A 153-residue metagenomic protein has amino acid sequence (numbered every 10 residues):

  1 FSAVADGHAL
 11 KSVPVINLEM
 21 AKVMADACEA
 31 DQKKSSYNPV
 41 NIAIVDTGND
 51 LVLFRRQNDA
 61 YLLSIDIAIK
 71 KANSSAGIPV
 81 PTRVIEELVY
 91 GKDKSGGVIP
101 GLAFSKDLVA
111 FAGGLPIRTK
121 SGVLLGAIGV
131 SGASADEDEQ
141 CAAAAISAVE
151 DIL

Functional and structural regions predicted by a protein language model:
F1-S2: Classical Sec-dependent N-terminal signal peptides that target proteins to the secretory pathway
A5-L153: Flexible, solvent-exposed loop/hinge segments and secondary-structure transition points
